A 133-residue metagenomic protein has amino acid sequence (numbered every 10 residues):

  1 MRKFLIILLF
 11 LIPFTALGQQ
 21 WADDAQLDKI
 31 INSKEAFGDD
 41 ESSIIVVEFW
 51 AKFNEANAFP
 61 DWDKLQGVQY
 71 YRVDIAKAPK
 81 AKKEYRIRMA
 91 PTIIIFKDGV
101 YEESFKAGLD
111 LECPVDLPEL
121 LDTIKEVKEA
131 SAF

Functional and structural regions predicted by a protein language model:
F4-P13: Sec-dependent N-terminal signal peptides
F14-Q20: Sec/Tat signal peptide C-region and signal peptidase I cleavage site
W21-Q66: Local sequence-structure signature of Cys/Sec-based thiol-disulfide redox active-site neighborhoods
N54-A58, A81-K82, E103-F105: Extracytoplasmic/secreted cell-surface and envelope-processing proteins
I75-K80: N-terminal post-signal-peptidase region of extra-cytosolic proteins
Y85-K97: Structural micro-motif
I95-F133: Non-catalytic, surface beta->alpha helical segment in thiol-disulfide oxidoreductase systems
